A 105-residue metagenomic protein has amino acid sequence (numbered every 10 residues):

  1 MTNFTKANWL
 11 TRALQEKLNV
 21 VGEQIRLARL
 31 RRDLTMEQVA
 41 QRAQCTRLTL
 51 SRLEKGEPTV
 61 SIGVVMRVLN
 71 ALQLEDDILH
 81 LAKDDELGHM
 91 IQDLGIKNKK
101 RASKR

Functional and structural regions predicted by a protein language model:
A7-R31, L81: A short, Lys/Arg-rich alpha-helix, primarily the initiator
E23-Q38, K99-R105: Short basic helix-loop element that most often maps to the first helix and adjoining turn of HTH DNA-binding modules
I25, M36, R47, I62-V65: Helix-turn-helix DNA-binding elements, focusing on the entry/boundary residues of the two helices that contact DNA
D33-S51: Short alpha-helical DNA-recognition segment
E57-L69: Short, basic-rich loop-to-helix N-cap that marks the start of a DNA-contacting helix
L79-R105: Short, charged recognition helix plus adjacent turn of helix-turn-helix-like nucleic-acid-binding domains
